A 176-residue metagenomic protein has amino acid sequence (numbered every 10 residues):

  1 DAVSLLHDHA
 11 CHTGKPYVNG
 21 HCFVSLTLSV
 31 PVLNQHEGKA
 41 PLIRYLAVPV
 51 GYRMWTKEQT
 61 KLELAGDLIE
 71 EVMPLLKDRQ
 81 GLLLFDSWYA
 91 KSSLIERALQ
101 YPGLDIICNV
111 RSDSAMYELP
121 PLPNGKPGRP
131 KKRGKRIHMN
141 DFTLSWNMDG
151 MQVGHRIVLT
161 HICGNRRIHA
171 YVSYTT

Functional and structural regions predicted by a protein language model:
D1, K91-Q100, M116-P121: A short acidic (Asp/Glu
D1, L26, L82-Y89, I106 (+1 more regions): Short, conserved catalytic/metal-binding motifs centered on acidic residues
D1-P41, D141: Active-site-proximal, Lys/Arg-enriched surface segment that forms a nucleic-acid-binding/basic interface patch
A2, C22, K61-L68, L94: Generic hydrophobic, aliphatic-rich segments that mediate packing or membrane embedding
T13-G14, Y52-T60, G81-F85: Flexible, glycine/proline-enriched loop segments at strand-loop-helix junctions that form or flank small-ligand binding
H21, V32-E58, D105-T176: An anionic, glycine-rich sequence signature occurring as long contiguous blocks
K61-L82: Short, basic/hydrophobic alpha-helical segments
E71-L75, I95-D105: Short, surface-exposed basic-aromatic patches at helix termini and helix-loop junctions that form
